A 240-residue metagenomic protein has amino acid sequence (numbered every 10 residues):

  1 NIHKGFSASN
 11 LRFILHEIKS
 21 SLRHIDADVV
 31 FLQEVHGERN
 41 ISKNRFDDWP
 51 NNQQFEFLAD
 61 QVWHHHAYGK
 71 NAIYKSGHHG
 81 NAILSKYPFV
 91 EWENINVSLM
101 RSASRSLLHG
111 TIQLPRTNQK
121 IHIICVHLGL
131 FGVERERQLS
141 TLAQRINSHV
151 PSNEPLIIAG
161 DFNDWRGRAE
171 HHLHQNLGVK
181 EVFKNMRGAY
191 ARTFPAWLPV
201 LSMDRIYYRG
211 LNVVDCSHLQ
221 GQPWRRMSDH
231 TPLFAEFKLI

Functional and structural regions predicted by a protein language model:
N1-I2, V35, V126-L128, P155 (+2 more regions): Active-site metal-binding loops of divalent metal-dependent hydrolases
N1-Q61, Y68, I73-H78, S140-T141 (+1 more regions): N-terminal, active-site-proximal structural segment of metallo-dependent hydrolase catalytic domains
G5-S7, G37-N40, Y74-G77, F131-E134 (+2 more regions): Active-site environment of divalent metal-dependent phosphoester hydrolases
D28-V29, I121, P155-I157, R205: Short, Asp-centered acidic motifs that coordinate Mg2+ and/or phosphate in catalytic or ligand-binding sites
V30-Q33, A67-K70, I157-D161, E181-K184: Active-site neighborhood of phospho(di)ester-bond hydrolases with catalytic His/Asp-centered motifs
W63-S98: Catalytic-core segment of enzymes that process non-peptidic bonds
H79-N81, S85-V90, A103-C125, F237-I240: Beta-strand-turn-beta hairpins that frame and shape the catalytic cleft of phosphate-ester-processing enzymes
T111, Q144-L156, N163-I240: Metal-dependent phosphoester-hydrolase catalytic domains
